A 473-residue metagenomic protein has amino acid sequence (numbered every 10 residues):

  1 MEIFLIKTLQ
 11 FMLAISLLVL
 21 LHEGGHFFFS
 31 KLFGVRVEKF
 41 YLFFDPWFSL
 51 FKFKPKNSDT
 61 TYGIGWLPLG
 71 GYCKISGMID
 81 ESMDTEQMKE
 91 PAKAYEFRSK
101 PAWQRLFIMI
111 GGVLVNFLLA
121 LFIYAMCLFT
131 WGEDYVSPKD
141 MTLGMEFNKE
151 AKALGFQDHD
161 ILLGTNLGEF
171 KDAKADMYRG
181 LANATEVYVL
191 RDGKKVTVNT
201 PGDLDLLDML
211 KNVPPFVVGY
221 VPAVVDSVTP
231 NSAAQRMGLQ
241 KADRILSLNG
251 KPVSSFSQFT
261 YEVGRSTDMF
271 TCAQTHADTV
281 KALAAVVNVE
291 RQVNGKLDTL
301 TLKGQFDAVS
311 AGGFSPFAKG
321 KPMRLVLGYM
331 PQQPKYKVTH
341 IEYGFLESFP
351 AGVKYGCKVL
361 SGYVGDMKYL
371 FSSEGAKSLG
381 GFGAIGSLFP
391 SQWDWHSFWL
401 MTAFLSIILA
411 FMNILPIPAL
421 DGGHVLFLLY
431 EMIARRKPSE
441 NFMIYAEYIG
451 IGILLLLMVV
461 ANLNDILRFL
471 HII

Functional and structural regions predicted by a protein language model:
E2, A92-K100, V213-S247, K251-P252 (+3 more regions): Functional transmembrane alpha-helices
I3-M88, M412-A434: Small-residue-rich helix-interface/hinge motifs
I15-V19, K74, N116, A120 (+2 more regions): Alpha-helical transmembrane segments of multi-pass membrane proteins
F28, L32, L121, A125-T130 (+4 more regions): Structural signature of transmembrane alpha-helix termini at the membrane-water interface
G71, I75-S82, Q87-N148, E447-I451 (+1 more regions): Internal alpha-helical transmembrane segments
M78-T85, Y95, K100, L143-D205 (+3 more regions): Juxtamembrane extramembrane loops of integral membrane proteins
M109-T142, A175-T229, V286, T301-K337: PDZ/PDZ-like peptide-tail recognition elements
C127-K171, M209-S247, K251-S255: PDZ/PDZ-like domain segments forming the peptide/carboxylate-binding groove, activating on the N-terminal beta-strands
